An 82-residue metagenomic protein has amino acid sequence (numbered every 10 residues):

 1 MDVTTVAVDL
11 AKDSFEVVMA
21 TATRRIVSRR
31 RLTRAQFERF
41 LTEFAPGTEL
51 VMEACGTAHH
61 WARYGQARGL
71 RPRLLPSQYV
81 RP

Functional and structural regions predicted by a protein language model:
M1-P82: Phosphate- and other anionic-substrate recognition elements at nucleic-acid/protein interfaces
